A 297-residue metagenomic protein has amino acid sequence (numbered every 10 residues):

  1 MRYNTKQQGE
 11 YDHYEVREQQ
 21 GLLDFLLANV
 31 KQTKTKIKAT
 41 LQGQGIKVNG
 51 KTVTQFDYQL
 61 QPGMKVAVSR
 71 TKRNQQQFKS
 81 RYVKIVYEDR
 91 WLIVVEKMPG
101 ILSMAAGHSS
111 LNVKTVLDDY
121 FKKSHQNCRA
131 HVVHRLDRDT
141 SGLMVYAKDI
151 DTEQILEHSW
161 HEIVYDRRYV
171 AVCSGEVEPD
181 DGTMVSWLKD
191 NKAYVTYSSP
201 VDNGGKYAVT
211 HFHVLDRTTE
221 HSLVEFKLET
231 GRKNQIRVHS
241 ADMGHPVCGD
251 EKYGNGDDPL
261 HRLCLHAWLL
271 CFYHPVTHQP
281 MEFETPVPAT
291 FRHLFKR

Functional and structural regions predicted by a protein language model:
M1-R297: RNA pseudouridine synthases
